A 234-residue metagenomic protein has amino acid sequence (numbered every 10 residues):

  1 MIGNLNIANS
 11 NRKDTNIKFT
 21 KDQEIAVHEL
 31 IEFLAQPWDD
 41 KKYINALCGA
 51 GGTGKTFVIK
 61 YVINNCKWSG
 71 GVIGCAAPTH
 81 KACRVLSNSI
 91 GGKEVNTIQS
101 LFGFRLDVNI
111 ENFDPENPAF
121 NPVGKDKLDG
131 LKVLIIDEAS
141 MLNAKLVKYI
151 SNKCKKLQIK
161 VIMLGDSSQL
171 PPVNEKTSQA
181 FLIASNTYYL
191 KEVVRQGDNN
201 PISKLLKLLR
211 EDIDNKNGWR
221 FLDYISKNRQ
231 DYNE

Functional and structural regions predicted by a protein language model:
G3-L5, N11, A26-F33, W38-N45 (+2 more regions): Conserved helicase motor core of P-loop NTPases
G51: The conserved Walker
K55: Conserved lysine of the Walker
V58, V62: Hydrophobic positions on the alpha1 helix immediately C-terminal to the Walker A/P-loop
V72, G130-V133, L157-I162: Loop/turn-to-beta-strand initiation segments
G74-G130: Inter-Walker segment of RecA-like/P-loop motor cores
D137-E138, G165-S167: Walker B catalytic acidic pair
A144-I159, T177-Q179: Short, conserved "post-DEAD/DEAH" coupling segment immediately C-terminal to helicase motif II within the SF2/RecA-like
